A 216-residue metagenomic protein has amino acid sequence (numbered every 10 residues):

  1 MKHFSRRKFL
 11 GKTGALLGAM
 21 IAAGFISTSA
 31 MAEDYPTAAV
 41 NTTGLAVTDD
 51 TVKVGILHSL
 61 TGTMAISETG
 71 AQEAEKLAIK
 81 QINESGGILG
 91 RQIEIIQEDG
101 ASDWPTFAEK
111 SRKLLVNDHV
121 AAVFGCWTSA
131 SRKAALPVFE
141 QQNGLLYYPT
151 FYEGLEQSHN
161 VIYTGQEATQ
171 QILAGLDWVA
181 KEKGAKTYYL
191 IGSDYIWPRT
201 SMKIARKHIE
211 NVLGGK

Functional and structural regions predicted by a protein language model:
M1-M20: N-terminal secretory signal peptides and thylakoid transit peptides that target proteins across membranes
F25-D50: C-terminal segment of N-terminal export signals and the immediately downstream linker at the start of the mature
Y35, A39-T42, I66-E73, G86-L155: Beta-alpha junction/loop-to-helix N-cap segments that form part of ligand/metal-binding clefts
T42, V47-D49, E73-I95, E210-G215: Signal peptide-proximal N-terminal region of secreted/periplasmic/extracellular or secretory-lumen proteins
D50-E68, C126, T187-I191: Short beta-strand segments enriched in small/hydrophobic residues
D50-K53, G90-I93, D118-A122, Q141-L145 (+3 more regions): Loop/turn elements at helix/coil->beta-strand transitions in domains of secreted/extracellular proteins
L60, V161-K216: An alpha-beta-alpha
T63-E73, I196-S201: Glycine- and acidic-residue-enriched helix-capping/strand-helix junction motifs
